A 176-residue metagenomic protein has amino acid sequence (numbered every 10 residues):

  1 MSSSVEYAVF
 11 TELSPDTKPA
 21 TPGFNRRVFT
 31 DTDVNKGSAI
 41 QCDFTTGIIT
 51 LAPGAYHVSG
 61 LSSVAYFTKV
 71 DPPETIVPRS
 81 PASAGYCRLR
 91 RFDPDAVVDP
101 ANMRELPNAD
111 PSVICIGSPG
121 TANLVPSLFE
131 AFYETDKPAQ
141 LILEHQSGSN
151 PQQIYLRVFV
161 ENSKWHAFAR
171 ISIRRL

Functional and structural regions predicted by a protein language model:
M1-P53, H57-L176: Extracellular jelly-roll beta-sandwich "head" domains, especially the C-terminal globular C1q domain
